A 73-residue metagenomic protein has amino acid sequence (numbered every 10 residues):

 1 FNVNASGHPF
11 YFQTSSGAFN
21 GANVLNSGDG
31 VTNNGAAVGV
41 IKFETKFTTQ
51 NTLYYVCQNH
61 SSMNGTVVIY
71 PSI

Functional and structural regions predicted by a protein language model:
N2-S6: Acidic, Ser/Thr
G7, G28-I73: Extracellular/periplasmic metallocenter environments
P9-Q13: Beta-strand signatures of extracellular beta-sandwich domains
T14-F19, P71-S72: Short edge-strand/loop segments of extracellular domains
G21-N23, A36: Substrate/ligand-engaging "lid" and interaction regions
